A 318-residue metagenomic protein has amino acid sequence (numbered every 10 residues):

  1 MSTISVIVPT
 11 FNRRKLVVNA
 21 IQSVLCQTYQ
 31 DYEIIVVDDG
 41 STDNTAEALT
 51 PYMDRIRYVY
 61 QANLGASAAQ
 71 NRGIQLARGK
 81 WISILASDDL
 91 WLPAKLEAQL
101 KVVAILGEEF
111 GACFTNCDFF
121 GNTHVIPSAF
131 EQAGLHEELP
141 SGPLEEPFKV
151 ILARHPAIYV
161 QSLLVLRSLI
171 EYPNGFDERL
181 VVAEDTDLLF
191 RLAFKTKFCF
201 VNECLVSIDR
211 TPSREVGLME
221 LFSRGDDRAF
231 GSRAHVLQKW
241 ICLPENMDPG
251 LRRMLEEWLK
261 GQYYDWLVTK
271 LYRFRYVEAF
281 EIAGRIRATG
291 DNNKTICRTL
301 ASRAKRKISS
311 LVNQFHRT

Functional and structural regions predicted by a protein language model:
S2-S5, S23, E33, D187: Cell-envelope/extracellular polymer assembly enzymes that use nucleotide-activated donors
I4-L16, A20, Q27-T28, V37: A conserved hydrophobic helix/loop-capping motif in glycosyltransferases and polysaccharide synthases
S23, Q30, D38-E47, L64 (+1 more regions): A conserved acidic beta->alpha catalytic loop
Q61-A77, A98: Glycine-rich, basic loop-to-helix element that forms the pyrophosphate-binding segment of sugar-nucleotide handling
Q75, T115, L135-R233: Conserved nucleotide-sugar donor-binding catalytic segment
I82: Short aromatic/hydrophobic "clamp" motif used to bind/position activated sugar donors
A94-F130: Conserved donor NDP-sugar-binding/catalytic core segment of glycosyltransferases
L152-A153, C204-T318: C-terminal subregions of glycosyltransferases and related glycan-biosynthesis enzymes
